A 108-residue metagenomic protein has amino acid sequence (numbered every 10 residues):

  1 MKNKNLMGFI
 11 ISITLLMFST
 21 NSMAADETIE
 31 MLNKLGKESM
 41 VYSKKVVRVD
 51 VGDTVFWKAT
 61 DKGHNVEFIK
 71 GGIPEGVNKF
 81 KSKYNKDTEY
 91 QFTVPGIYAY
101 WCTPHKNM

Functional and structural regions predicted by a protein language model:
K2-F9: Bacterial N-terminal signal peptides that target proteins for export
I10-F18: Bacterial N-terminal signal peptides
S22-M108: Extracytoplasmic copper-binding redox domains, predominantly the cupredoxin/blue-copper superfamily
